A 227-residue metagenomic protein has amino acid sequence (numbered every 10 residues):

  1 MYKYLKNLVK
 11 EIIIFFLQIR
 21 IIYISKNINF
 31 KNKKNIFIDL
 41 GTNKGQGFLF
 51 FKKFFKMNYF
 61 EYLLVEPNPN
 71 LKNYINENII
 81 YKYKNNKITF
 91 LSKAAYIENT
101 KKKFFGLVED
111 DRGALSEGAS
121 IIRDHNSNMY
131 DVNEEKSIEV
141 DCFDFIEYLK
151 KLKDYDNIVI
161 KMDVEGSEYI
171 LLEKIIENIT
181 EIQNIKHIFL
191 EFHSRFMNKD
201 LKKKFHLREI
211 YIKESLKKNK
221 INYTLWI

Functional and structural regions predicted by a protein language model:
Y2-I227: Phosphate/nucleotide-binding beta-alpha loop and adjacent structural elements of enzyme active sites
